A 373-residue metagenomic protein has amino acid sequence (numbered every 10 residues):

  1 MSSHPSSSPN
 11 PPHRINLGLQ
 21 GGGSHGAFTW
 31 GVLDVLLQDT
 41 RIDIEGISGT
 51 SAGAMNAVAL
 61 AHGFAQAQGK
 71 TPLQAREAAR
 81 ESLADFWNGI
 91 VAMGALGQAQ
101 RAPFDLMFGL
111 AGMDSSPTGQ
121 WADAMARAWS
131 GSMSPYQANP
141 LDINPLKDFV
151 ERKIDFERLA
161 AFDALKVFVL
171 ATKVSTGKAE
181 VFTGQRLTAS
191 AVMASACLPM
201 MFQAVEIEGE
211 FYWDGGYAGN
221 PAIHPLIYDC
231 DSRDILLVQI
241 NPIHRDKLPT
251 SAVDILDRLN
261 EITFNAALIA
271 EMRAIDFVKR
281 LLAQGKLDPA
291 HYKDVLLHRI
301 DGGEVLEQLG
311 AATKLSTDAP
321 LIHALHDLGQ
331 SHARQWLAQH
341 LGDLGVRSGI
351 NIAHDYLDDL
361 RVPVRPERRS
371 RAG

Functional and structural regions predicted by a protein language model:
M1-N16, A164-L165, V174-S175: Small-residue-rich anion-binding loops in enzyme active sites
N10-G18, G23-P140, N144, D148-V150 (+4 more regions): Patatin-like phospholipase
I47-S48, L237-Q239: Short internal beta-strands
M55-N56, I243-D246: Short gly/pro/ser/thr-enriched loop/turn and capping motifs at secondary-structure boundaries
Q98-V238, R245-K247, P289-G310, K314-A324 (+3 more regions): Active-site-adjacent alpha/beta core region of enzyme catalytic domains
P249-F277: Acidic, Ser/Thr-rich peripheral helices and adjacent loops at domain boundaries
D343-D359: Short, highly charged C-terminal tails/helix-capping segments
H354-G373: Acidic, Ser/Thr-rich low-complexity intrinsically disordered segments
